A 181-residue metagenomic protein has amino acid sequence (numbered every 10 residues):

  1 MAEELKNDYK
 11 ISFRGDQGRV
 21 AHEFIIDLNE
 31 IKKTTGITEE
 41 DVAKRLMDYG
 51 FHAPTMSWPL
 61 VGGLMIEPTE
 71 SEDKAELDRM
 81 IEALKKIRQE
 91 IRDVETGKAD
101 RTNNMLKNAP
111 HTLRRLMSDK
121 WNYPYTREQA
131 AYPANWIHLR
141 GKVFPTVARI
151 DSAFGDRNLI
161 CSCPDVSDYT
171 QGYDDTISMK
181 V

Functional and structural regions predicted by a protein language model:
A2-V181: Non-catalytic terminal extensions of PLP-dependent enzymes
